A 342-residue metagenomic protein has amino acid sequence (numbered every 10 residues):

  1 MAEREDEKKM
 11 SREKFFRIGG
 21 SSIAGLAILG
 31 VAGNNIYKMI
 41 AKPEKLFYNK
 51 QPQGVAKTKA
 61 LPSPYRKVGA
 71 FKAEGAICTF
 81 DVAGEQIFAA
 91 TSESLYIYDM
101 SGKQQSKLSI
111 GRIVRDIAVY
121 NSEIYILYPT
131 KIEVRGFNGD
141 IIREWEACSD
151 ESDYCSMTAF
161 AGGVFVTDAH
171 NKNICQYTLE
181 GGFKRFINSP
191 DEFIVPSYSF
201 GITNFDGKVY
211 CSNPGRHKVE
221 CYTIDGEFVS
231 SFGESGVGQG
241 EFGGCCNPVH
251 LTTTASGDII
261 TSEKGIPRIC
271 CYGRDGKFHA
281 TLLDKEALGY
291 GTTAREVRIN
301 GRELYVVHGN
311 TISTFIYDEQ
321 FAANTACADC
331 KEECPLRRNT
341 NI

Functional and structural regions predicted by a protein language model:
M1-K14, G25, L29, Y37-I40: N-terminal secretory signal peptides
G19, M39-I342: Eukaryotic scaffold repeat domains enriched in small/polar residues
G19-G25: Hydrophobic H-region at the start of alpha-helical membrane spans
